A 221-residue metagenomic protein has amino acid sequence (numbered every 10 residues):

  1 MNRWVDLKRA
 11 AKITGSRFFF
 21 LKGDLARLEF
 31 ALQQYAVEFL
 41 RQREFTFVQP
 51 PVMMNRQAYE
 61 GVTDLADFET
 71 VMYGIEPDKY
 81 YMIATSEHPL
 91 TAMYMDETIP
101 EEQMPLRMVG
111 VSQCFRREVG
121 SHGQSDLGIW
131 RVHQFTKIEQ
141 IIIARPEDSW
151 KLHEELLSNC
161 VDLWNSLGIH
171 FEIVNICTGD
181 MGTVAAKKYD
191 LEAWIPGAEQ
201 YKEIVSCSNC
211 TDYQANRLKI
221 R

Functional and structural regions predicted by a protein language model:
M1-R221: TRNA-recognition modules of translation machinery and tRNA-sensing kinases, especially anticodon-binding
